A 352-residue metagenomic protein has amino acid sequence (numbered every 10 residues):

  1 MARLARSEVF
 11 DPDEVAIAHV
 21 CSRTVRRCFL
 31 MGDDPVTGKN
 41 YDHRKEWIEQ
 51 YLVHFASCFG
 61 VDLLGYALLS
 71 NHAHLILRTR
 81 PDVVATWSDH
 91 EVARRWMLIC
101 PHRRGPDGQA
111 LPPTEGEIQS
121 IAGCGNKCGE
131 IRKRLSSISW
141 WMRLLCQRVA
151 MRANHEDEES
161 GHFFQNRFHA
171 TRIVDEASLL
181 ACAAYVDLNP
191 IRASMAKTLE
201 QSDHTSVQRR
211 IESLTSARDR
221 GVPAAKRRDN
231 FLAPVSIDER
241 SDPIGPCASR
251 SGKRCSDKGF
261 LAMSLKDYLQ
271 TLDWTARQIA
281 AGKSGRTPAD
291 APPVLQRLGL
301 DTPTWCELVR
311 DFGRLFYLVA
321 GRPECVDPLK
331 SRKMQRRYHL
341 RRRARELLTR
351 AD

Functional and structural regions predicted by a protein language model:
M1-D352: Short catalytic/metal-binding and nucleic-acid-binding patches
